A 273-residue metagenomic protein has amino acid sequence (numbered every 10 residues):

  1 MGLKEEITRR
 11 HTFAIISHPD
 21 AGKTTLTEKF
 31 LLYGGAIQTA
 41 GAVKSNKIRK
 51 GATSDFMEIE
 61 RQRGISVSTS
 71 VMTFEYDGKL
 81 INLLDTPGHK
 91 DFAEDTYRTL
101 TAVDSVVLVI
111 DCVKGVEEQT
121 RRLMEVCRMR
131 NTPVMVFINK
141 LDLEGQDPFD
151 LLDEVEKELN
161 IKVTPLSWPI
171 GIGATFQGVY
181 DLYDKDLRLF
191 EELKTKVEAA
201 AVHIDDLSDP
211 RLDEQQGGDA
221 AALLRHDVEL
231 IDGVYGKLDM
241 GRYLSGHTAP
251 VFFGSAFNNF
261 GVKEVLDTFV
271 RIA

Functional and structural regions predicted by a protein language model:
M1-A21, A40, C112-A273: P-loop NTPase catalytic nucleotide-binding module
M1-I110, V116, P165, D206-S208: P-loop NTPase switch module centered on the Walker A-proximal segment
